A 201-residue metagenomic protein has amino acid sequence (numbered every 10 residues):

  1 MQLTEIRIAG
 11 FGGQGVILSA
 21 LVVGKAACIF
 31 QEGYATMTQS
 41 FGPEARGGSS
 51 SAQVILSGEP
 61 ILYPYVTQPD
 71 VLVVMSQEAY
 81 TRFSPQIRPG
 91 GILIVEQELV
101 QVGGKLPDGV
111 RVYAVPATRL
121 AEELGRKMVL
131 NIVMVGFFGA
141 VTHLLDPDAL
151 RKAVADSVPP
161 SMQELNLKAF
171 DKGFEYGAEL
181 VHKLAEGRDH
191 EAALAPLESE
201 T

Functional and structural regions predicted by a protein language model:
M1-T201: Active-site cofactor/cluster-binding pocket
